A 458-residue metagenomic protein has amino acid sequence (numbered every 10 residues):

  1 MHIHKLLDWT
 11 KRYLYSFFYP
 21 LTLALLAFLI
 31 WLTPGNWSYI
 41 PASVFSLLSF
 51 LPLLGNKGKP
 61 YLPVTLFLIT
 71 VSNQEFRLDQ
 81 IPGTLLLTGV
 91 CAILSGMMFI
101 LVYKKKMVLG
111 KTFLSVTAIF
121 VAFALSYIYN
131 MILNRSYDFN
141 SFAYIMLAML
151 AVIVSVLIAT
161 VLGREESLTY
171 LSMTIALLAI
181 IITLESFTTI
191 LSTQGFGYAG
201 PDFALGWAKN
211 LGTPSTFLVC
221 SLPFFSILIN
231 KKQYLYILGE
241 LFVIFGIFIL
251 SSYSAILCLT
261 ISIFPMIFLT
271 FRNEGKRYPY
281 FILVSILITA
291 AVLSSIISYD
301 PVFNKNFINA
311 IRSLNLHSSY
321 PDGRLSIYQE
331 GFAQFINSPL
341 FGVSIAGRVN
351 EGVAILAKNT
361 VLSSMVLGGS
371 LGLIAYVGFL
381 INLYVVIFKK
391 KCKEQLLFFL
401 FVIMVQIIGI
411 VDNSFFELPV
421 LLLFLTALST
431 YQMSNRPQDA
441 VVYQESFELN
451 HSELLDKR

Functional and structural regions predicted by a protein language model:
H2-L101, Y127-Y129, V405: N-terminal signal-anchor transmembrane segment
A24-F28, P223-I227, L397-Q406, F415-R458: Transmembrane alpha-helices of multi-pass inner-membrane enzymes
L29-Y39, R77-L85, F139, A143 (+4 more regions): Helix-loop-helix junctions and helix-breaking kinks within/between transmembrane helices of multi-pass membrane
S46, A124, L150-I153, E166-F196 (+2 more regions): Alpha-helical transmembrane segments of multi-pass inner-membrane proteins
T84-G96, K111-Y127, R135-T160: Aromatic-anchored transmembrane helix interface
Q233, R277, G368-Q406, T426: Hydrophobic transmembrane alpha-helices and their immediate junctions
T270-L314, F332-Q334: A membrane-periplasm/extracellular boundary helix in multi-pass inner-membrane enzymes that assemble envelope glycans
I311-G368, I387: Long extracytoplasmic/lumenal interhelical loops at the membrane interface of multi-pass membrane proteins
